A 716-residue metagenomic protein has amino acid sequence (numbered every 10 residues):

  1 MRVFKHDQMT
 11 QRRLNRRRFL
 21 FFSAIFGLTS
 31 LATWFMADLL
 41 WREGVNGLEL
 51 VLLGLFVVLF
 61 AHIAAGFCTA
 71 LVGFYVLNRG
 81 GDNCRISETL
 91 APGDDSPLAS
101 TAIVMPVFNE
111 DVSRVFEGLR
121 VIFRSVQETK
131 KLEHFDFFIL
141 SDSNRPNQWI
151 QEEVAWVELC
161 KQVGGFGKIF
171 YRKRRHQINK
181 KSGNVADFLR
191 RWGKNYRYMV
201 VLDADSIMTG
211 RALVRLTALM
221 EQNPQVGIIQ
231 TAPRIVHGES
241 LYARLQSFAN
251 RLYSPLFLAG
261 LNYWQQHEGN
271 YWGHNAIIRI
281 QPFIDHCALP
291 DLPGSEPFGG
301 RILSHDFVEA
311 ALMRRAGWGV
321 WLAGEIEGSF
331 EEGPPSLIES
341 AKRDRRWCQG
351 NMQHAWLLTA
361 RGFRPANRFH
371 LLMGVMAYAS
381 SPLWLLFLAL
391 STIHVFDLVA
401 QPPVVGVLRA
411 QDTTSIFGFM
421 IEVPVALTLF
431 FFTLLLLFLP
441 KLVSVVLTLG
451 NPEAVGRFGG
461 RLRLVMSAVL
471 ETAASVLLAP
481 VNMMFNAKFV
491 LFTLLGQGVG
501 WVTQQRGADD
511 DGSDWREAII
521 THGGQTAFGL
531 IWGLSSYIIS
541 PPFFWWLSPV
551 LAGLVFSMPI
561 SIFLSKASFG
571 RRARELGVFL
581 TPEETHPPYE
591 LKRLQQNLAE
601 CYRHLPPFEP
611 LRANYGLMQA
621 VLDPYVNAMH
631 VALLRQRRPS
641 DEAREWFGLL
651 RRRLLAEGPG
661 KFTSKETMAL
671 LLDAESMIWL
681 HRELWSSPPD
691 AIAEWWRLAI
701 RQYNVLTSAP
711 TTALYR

Functional and structural regions predicted by a protein language model:
M1-D95, L371-V405, L437-S444, F543-R574 (+1 more regions): N-terminal membrane-anchoring/stem segments of glycan-assembly enzymes
M1-I25, W41-L50, R79, N83-S87 (+4 more regions): Basic/Trp-rich segment in TM-proximal cytosolic loops or flexible interdomain/linker regions
C68-G362: Internal catalytic domains of large membrane-associated glycosyltransferases
F74-G81, V104-F108, M483-M484, T521-L530 (+2 more regions): Juxtamembrane/interfacial segments around transmembrane helices
G80-L90, F108-S125, K488-Q497, I531-I538 (+2 more regions): Alpha-helical membrane-embedding segments and immediately adjacent membrane-interface amphipathic helices
R120-F137, V490-A518, P541-M558, N614-R644: Hydrophobic alpha-helical transmembrane segments and immediately flanking/interface helices in integral membrane
D205, S561-R635: Cytosolic/matrix-facing juxtamembrane and C-terminal tails of multi-pass cellular membrane proteins
V425, T521-E584: Contiguous transmembrane helix-bundle modules in multi-pass membrane proteins
